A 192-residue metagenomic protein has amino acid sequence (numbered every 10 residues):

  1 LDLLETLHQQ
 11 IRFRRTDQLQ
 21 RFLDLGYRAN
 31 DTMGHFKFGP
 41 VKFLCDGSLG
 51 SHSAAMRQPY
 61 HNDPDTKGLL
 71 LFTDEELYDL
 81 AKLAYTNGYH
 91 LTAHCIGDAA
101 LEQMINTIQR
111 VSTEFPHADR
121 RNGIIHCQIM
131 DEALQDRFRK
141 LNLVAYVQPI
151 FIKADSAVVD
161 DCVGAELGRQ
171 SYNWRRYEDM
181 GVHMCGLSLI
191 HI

Functional and structural regions predicted by a protein language model:
L1-D98, E102, R137-V144, P149-I150: Metal-coordinating catalytic core of metallo-dependent amide/deamination hydrolases
D2-L3, D31, V111-D119: Short helix-capping segments at alpha-helix termini
L25-G26, Q109-S112, N142, C162-A165: Short, hinge-like loop/turn segments at secondary-structure boundaries
M56-H61, L143-Y177: Flexible glycine/proline-rich, aromatic-decorated loop/lid segments
L83, N106-E114: Conserved helix-loop functional segments at active or binding sites
A118-N122, H126, D155-E166, C185: Short beta-alpha connecting loops at secondary-structure transitions that line or flank enzyme active sites
D131-D136, R176: Short gly/Ser/Thr-rich phosphate-binding loop of adenylate-forming enzymes
I190-I192: Conserved small/polar residues in nucleotide/adenosyl-binding loops
